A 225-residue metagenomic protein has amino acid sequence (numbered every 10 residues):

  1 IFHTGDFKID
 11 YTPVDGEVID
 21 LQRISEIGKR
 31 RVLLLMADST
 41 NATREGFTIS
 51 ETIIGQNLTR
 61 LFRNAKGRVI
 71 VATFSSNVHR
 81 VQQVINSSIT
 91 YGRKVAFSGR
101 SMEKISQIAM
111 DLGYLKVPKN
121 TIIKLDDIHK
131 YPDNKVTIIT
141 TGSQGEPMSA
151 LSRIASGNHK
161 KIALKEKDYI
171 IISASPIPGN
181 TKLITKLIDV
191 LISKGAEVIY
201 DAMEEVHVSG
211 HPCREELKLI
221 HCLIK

Functional and structural regions predicted by a protein language model:
I1-K130, S149-K160, K182-T185: His/Asp/Glu-rich metal-coordinating catalytic cores of metallo-dependent phosphodiesterases/hydrolases acting on
I85-N86, T90, A109-K225: C-terminal regulatory/interaction regions
